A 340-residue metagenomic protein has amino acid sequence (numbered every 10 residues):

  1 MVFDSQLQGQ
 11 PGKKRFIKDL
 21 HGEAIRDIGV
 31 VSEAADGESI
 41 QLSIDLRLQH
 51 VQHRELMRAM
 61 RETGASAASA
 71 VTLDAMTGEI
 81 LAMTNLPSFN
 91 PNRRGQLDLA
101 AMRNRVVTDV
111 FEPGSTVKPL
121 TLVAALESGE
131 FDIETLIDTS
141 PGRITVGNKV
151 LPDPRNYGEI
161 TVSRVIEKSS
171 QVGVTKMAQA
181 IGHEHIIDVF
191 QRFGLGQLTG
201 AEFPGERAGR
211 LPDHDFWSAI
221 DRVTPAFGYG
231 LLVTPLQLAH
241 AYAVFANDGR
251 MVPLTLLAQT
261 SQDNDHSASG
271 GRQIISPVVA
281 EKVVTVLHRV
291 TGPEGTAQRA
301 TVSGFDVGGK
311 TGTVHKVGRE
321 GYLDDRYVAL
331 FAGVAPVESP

Functional and structural regions predicted by a protein language model:
M1-G37: Small/polar-residue-rich segments within soluble enzyme cores
Q6, E62, R192-F193: Alpha-helical structural context
P11, G64-A68, D138: Short, small/polar residue-rich loop motifs at catalytic or cofactor-binding pockets
K18-V31, I44, A70-S115, L120-P340: Beta-lactam-recognizing serine transpeptidase/beta-lactamase-like catalytic domain environment
I25-A68: Conserved, well-ordered alpha-helix/loop/beta-strand core segments that scaffold catalytic motifs
